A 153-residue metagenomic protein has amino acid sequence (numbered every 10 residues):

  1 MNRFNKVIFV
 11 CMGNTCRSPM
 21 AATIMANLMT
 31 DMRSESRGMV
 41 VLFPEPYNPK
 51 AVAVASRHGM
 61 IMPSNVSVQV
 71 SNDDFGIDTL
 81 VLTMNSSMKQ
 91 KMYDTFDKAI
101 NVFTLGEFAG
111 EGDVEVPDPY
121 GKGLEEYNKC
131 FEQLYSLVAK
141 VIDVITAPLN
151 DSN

Functional and structural regions predicted by a protein language model:
M1-I77, D143-N153: Conserved active-site segments centered on acidic
P19, N85-S86: Alpha-helix N-cap/helix-start capping motif
I24, F43, D74, T79 (+4 more regions): Solvent-exposed, flexible loop/coil residues
S86-N153: Phosphate-binding/catalytic loops
